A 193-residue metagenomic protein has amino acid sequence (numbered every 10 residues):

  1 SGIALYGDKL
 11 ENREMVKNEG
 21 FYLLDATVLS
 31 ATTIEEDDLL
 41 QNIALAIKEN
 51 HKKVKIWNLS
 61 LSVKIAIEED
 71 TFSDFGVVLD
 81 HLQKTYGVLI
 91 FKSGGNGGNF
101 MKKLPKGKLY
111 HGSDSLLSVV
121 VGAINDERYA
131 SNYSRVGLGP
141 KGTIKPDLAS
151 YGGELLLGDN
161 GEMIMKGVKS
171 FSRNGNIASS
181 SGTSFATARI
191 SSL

Functional and structural regions predicted by a protein language model:
S1-E36, G87, D114-L117, G139-K145 (+1 more regions): Subtilisin-like serine protease catalytic core
L5-K9, S150, S191-L193: Short glycine/serine- and small hydrophobic-enriched flexible loop segments
D25-V28, L59, A123, S150: Hydrophobic side chains in beta-strands
V28-S115, N174-T187: Substrate-binding/access-modulating region of protease and related hydrolase catalytic domains
K108-S191: Extracellular S/T/G-rich loop segment that most often corresponds to the catalytic His/Ser-adjacent loop
